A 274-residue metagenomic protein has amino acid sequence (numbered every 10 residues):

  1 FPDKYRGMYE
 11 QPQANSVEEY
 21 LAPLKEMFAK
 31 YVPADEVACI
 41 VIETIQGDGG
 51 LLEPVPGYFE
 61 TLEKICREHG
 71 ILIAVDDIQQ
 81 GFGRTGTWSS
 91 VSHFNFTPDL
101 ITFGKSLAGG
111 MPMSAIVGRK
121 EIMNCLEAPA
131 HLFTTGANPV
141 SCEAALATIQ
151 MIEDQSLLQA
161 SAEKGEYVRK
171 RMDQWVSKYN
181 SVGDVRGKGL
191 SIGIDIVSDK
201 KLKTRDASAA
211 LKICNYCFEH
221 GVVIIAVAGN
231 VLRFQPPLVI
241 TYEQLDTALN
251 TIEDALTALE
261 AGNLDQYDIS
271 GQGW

Functional and structural regions predicted by a protein language model:
F1-W274: Conserved N-terminal phosphate-binding loop of PLP-dependent enzymes in the Aspartate aminotransferase
